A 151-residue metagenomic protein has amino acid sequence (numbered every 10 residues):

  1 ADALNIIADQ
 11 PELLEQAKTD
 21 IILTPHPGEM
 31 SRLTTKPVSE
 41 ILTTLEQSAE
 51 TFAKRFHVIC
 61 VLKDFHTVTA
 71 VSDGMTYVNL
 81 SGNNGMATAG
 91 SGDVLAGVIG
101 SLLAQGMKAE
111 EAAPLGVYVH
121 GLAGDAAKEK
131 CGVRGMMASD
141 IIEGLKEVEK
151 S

Functional and structural regions predicted by a protein language model:
A1-S81: Glycine-rich phosphate/dinucleotide-binding loop and adjoining beta-alpha-beta core of small-molecule
L13, G74, M107, C131 (+1 more regions): N-terminal loops that bind phosphate or other acidic moieties and the adjacent beta-alpha structural core
R32, T88-V119: Short, small-residue alpha-helix embedded
K36-T44, G106-E111, G132-M136: Short, charged, surface-exposed loops that flank catalytic or proteolytic processing sites
L42-T51, N79-L103: Gly/Ser/Thr-rich active-site loops/lids in small-molecule metabolic enzymes that frequently grip phosphoryl groups
L122-S151: Charged C-terminal helix
